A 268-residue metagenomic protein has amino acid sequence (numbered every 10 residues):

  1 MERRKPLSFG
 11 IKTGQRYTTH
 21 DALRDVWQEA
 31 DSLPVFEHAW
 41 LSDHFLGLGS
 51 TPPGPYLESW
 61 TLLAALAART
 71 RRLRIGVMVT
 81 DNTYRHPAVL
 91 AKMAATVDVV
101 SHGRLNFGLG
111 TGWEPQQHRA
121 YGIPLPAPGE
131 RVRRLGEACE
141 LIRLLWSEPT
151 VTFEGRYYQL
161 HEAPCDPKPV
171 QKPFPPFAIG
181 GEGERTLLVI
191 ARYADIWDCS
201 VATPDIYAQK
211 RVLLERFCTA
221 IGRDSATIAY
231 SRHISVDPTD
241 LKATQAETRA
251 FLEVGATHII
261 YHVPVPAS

Functional and structural regions predicted by a protein language model:
M1-R69, P173-P175: N-terminal beta1-alpha1-beta2 module of alpha/beta enzyme domains
M1-V35, D98, H102, N106-G108 (+4 more regions): C-terminal amphipathic alpha-helical "assembly" element that mediates oligomerization/partner interfaces or acts as
E2-K5, D25, L46, P52 (+3 more regions): Internal, glycine-rich beta/alpha segment that forms the wall or movable "lid" of small-molecule/cofactor binding
T18, L57, Y84-R85, K92 (+4 more regions): Residue-level signal for the nucleotide or nucleotide-sugar donor/cofactor binding architecture
S42, M78, G108-G110: Structural motif
P53-G76, R134-L145, V212, R216-R232: Alpha-helix-loop-beta-strand connector modules within alpha/beta enzyme cores
G76-Y84, S231-P238: Conserved strand-turn element in the central/C-terminal portion of the radical SAM core barrel that lines
N82, P176-I179, D198-C199, V236-D237: Short, well-ordered beta-strand elements within core beta-sheets of diverse protein domains
